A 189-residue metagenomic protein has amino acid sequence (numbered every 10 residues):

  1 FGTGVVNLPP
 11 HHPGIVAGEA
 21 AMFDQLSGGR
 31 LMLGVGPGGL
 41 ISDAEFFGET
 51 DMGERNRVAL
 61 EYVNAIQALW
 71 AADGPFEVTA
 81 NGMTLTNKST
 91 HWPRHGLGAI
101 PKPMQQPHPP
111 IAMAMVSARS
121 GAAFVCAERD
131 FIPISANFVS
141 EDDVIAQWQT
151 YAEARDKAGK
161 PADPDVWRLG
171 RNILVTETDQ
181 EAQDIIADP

Functional and structural regions predicted by a protein language model:
F1-P189: Active-site-adjacent structural elements that line small-molecule/cofactor binding pockets in enzymes
